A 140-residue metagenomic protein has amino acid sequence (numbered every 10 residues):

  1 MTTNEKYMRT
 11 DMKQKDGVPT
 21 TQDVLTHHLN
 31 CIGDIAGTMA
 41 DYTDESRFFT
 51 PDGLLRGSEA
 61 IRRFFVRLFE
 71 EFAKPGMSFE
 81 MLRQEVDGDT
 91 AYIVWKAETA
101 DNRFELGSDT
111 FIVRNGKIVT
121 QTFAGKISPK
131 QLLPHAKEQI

Functional and structural regions predicted by a protein language model:
M1-A40, D44, L132, A136-I140: Short, low-complexity N-terminal intrinsically disordered segments enriched in polar/charged residues
H28, T38-M39, S46, G57 (+4 more regions): Hydrophobic pocket/interface hotspot
I35-M39, T43-D87: A solvent-exposed, acidic/Ser-Thr-rich amphipathic alpha-helical stretch
L54, D101-E105, K117: Short acidic/polar mixed-charge low-complexity motifs
E71-A73, T99-F104: Short, cysteine-centered beta-strand-loop-beta hairpins and adjacent loop/turn segments enriched in charged/polar
S78-F79, R103-D109: Short, surface-exposed coil-to-beta transition loops
Y92-A100: Short beta-strand segments that buttress and anchor functional surface loops
L106-I140: Short beta-strand edge/turn micro-motifs at domain boundaries
